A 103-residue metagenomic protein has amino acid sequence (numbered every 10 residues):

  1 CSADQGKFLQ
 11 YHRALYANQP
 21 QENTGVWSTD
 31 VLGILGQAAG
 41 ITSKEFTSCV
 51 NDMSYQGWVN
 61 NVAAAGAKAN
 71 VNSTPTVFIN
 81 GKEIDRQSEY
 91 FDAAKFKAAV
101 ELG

Functional and structural regions predicted by a protein language model:
C1-L35: Structural alpha/beta surface segment adjacent to cysteine/selenocysteine redox centers across thiol/disulfide enzymes
G33-G103: C-terminal cap of thioredoxin/glutaredoxin-like
